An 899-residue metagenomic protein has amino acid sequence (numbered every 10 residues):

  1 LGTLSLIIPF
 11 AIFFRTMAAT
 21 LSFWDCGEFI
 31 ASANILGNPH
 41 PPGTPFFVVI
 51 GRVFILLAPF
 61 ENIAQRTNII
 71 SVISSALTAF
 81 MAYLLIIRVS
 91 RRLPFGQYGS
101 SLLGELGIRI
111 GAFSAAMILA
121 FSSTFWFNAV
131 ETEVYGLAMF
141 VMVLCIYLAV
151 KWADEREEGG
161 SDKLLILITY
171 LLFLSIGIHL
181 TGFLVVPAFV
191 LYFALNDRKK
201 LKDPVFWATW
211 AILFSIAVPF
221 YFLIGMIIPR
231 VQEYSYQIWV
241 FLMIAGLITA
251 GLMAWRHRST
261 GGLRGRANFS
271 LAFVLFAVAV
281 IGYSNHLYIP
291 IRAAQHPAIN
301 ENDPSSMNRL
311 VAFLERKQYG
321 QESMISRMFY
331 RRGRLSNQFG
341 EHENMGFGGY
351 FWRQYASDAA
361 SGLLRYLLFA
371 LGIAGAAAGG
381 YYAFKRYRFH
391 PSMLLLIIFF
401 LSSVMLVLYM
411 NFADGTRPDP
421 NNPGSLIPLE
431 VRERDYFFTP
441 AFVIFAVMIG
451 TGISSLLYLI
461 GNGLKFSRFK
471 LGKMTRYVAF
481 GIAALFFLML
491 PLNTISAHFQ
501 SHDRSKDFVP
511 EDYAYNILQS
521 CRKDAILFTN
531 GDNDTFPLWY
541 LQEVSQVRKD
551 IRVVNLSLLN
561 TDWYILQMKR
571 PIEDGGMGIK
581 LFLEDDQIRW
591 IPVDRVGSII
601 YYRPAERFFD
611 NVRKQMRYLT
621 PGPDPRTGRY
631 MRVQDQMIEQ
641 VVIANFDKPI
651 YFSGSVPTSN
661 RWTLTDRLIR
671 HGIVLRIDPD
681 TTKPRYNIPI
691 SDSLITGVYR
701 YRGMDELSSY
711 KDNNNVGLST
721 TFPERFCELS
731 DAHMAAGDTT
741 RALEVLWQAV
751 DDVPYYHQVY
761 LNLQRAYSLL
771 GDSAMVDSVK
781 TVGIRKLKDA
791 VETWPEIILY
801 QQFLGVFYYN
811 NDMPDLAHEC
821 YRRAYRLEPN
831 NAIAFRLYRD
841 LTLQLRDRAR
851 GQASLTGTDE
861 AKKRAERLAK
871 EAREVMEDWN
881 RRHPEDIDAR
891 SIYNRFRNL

Functional and structural regions predicted by a protein language model:
L1-I12, F113-M117, L167, W210-A217: Alpha-helical transmembrane segments
L1-L4, G104-I108: N-terminal membrane topogenic signal
M17-F29, P39-I50, A298-D303, S505-V509: Extracytoplasmic catalytic/substrate-binding loops of multi-pass membrane glycan-assembly enzymes
P45, F60-F80, L84-L85, Q97-Y98 (+6 more regions): Loop-to-helix entry region of an early transmembrane alpha helix in multi-pass inner-membrane enzymes
T67, P723, H757, I798 (+2 more regions): Start-of-helix signal in alpha-solenoid helical-repeat scaffolds, especially tetratricopeptide repeats
I87-L93, F125, E131-M139, L144-Y147 (+9 more regions): ER/secretory pathway lumenal C-terminal domains and tails of membrane proteins involved in glycoprotein biogenesis
A112-A120, L172, I176: Short helix- or helix-capping micro-motifs that position conserved polar/aromatic residues at function-defining sites
A774, R850-K863, H883-D888: Charged, low-complexity interaction regions
